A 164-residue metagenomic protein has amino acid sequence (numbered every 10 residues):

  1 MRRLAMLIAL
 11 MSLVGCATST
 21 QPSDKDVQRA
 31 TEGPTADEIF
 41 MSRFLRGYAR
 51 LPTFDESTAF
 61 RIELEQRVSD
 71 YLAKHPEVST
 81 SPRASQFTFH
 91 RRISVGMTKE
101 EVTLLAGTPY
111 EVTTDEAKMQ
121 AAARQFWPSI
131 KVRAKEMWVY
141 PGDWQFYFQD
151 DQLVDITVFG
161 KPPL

Functional and structural regions predicted by a protein language model:
M1-V14: Sec-dependent bacterial lipoprotein signal peptides
A17-L164: Residues within mature, well-folded domains
